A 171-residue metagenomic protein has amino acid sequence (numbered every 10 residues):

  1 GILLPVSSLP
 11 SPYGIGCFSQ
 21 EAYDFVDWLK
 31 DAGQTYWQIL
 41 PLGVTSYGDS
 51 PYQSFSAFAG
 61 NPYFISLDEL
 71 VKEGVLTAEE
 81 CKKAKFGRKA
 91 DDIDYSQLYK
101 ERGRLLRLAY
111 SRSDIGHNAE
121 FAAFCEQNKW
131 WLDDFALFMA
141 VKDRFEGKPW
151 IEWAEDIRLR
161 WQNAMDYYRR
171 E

Functional and structural regions predicted by a protein language model:
G1-E171: Acidic/aromatic-lined carbohydrate-recognition and catalytic surfaces of CAZymes acting on diverse glycans
